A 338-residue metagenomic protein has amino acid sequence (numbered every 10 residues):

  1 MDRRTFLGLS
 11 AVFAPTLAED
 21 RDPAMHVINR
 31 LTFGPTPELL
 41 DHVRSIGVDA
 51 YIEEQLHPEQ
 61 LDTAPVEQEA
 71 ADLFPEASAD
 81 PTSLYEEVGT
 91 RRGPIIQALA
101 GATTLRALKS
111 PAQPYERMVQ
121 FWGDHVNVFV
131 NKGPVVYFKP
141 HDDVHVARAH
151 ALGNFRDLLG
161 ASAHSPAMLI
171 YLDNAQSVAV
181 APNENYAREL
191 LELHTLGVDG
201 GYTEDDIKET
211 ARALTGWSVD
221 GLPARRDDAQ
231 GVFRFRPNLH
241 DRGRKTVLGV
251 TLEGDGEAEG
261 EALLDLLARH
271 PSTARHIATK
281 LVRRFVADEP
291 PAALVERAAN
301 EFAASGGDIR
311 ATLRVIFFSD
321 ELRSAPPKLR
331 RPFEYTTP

Functional and structural regions predicted by a protein language model:
R4-A18: N-terminal export signals
L17-E87, R91, H141-V144, R148-P338: His/Asp/Glu-rich metal/cofactor-coordinating catalytic motifs and the adjacent surface-exposed loops that frame enzyme
L31, V119-Q120: Alpha-helical bundle segments that constitute or directly flank the non-heme di-iron/ferroxidase center
G93-I96: Linear, non-domain "peripheral" regions
A98-Q113, Q120: Structured, charged N-terminal subsegments at the starts of enzyme catalytic cores and at intra-chain domain/subunit
P114-M118, F129-F138, V178-P182: Short, flexible active-site-proximal loops enriched in glycine and acidic residues
H125-V126: Residues forming anionic-ligand binding surfaces in small-molecule and nucleic-acid pockets of primarily soluble enzymes
